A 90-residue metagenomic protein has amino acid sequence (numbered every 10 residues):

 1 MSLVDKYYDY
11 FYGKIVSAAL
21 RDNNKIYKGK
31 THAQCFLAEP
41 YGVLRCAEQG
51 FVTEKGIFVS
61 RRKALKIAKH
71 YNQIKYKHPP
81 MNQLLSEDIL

Functional and structural regions predicted by a protein language model:
M1-Q49, T53-L90: Linear-motif-rich, low-complexity cytosolic tails and juxtamembrane regions
